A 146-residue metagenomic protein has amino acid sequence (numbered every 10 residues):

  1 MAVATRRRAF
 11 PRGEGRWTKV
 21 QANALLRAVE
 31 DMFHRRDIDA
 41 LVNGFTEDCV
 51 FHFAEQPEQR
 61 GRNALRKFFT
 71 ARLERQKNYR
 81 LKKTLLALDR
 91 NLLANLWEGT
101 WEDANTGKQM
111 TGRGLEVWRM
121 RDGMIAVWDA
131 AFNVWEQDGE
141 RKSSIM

Functional and structural regions predicted by a protein language model:
A2-Q21, D37, H52, R66-M146: A beta-strand edge to alpha-helix "cap/lid" segment located at domain peripheries
A22, G61: Hydrophobic (often cysteine-bearing) scaffold residues that line and stabilize catalytic clefts of nucleotide/cofactor
R27-D31: Amphipathic alpha-helical repeat scaffolds
F33-R36, P57: Conserved short acidic donor-positioning loop in nucleotide-sugar-dependent glycosyltransferases
R35-D48, H52: Short, well-ordered alpha-helical segments enriched in acidic and aromatic residues
F45, P57, F68-F69: A generic structured-segment signal
P57-E58, Q109: Short, solvent-exposed loop/turn motifs
